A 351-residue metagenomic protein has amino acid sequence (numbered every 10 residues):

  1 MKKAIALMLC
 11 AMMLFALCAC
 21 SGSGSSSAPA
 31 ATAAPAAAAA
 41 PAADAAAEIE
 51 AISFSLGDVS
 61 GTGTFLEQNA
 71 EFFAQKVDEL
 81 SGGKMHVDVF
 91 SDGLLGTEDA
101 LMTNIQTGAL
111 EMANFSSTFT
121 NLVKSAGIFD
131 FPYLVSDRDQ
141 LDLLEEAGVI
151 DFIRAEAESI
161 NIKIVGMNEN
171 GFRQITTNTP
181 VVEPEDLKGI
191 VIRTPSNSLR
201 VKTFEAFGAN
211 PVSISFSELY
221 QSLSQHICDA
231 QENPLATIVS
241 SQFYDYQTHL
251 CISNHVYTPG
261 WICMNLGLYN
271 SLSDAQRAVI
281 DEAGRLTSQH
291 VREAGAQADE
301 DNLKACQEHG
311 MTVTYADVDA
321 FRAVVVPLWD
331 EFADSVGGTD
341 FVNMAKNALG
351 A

Functional and structural regions predicted by a protein language model:
M1-S53, G350-A351: Short, low-complexity disordered leader/linker segments with a strong preference for bacterial N-terminal type II
M8-L9, V149, A298: Generic detector of short alpha-helix boundary/capping microenvironments and adjacent low-complexity segments
F15-A16, E71, I150: Residues in and immediately flanking transmembrane alpha helices
S21-S25, A45-Q140, A157-A351: N-terminal secretory/targeting leader peptides
D139-R154: A gly/proline- and charged-residue-enriched helix-loop-helix capping module
